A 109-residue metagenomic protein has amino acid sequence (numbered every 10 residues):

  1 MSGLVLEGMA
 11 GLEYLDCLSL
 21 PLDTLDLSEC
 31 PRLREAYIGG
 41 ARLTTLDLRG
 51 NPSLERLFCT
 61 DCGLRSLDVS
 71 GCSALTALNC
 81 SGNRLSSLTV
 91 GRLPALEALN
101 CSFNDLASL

Functional and structural regions predicted by a protein language model:
M1, G8-D23, L27-L43, G50-L64 (+3 more regions): Concave beta-strand-loop units of leucine-rich repeat
